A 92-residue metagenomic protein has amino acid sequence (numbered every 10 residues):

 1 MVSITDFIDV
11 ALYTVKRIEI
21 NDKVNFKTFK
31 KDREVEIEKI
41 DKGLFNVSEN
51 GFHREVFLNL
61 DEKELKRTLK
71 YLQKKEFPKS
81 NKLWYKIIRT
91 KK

Functional and structural regions predicted by a protein language model:
M1-T28, G51-K74, I87, K91-K92: Negatively charged, low-complexity tracts enriched in Asp/Glu with abundant Ser/Thr
I20-F45: Amphipathic, interaction-prone secondary-structure segments
I40, E49-F52: Surface loops and adjacent helix of pleckstrin homology
